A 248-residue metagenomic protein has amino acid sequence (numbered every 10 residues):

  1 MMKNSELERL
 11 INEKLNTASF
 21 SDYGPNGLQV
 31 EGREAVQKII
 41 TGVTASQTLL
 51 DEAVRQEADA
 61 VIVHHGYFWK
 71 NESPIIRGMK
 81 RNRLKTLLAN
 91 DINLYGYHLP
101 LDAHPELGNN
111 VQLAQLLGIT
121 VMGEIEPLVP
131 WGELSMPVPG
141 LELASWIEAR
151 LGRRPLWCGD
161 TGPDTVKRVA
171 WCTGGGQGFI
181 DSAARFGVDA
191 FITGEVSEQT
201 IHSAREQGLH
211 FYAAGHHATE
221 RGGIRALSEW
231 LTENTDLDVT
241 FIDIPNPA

Functional and structural regions predicted by a protein language model:
M1-A248: Hydrophobic structural segments
